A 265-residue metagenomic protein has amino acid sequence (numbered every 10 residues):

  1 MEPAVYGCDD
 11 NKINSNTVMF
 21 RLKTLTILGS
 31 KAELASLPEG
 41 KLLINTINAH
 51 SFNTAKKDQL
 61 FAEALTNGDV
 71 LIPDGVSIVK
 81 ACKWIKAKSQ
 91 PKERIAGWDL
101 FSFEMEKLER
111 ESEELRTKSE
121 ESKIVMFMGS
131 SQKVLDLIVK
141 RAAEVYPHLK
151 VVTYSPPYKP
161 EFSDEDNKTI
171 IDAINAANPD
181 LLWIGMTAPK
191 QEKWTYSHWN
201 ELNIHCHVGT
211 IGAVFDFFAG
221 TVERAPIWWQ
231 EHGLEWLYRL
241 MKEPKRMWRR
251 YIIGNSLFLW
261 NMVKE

Functional and structural regions predicted by a protein language model:
M1-V5, D9-S15, R110-S122: Short, basic, low-complexity termini and linkers enriched in Ser/Thr/Gly/Pro that act as targeting/leader peptides
P3-G7, K12-F101: N-terminal nucleotide/polyanion-binding subdomain common to many enzyme families
A49-F52, M186-Q191, V214: Short glycine-rich anion-binding loops that position phosphate/pyrophosphate groups of nucleotides and phosphorylated
V79-K80, R224-E265: A transmembrane-helix-recognition feature enriched in membrane-embedded lipid enzymes and envelope glyco-/phospholipid
I85-S112, S122-A173, A177-N178: Conserved beta-alpha
V139, E192-E201: Short Gly/Thr/Asp-enriched flexible loops that form oxyanion-binding sites at enzyme active sites
P156-E161, I204-M241: Short, flexible loop segments at boundaries between secondary-structure elements
I174-W183, T187-A188, T195: Proline-aspartate-enriched helix->loop->beta-strand connector
